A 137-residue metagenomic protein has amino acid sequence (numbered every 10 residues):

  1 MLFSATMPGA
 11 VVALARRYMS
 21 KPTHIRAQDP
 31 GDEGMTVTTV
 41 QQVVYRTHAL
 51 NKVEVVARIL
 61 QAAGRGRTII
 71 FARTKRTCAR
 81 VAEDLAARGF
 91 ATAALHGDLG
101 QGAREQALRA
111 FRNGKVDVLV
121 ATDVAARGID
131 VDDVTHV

Functional and structural regions predicted by a protein language model:
M1-V137: Conserved helicase RecA-like core
